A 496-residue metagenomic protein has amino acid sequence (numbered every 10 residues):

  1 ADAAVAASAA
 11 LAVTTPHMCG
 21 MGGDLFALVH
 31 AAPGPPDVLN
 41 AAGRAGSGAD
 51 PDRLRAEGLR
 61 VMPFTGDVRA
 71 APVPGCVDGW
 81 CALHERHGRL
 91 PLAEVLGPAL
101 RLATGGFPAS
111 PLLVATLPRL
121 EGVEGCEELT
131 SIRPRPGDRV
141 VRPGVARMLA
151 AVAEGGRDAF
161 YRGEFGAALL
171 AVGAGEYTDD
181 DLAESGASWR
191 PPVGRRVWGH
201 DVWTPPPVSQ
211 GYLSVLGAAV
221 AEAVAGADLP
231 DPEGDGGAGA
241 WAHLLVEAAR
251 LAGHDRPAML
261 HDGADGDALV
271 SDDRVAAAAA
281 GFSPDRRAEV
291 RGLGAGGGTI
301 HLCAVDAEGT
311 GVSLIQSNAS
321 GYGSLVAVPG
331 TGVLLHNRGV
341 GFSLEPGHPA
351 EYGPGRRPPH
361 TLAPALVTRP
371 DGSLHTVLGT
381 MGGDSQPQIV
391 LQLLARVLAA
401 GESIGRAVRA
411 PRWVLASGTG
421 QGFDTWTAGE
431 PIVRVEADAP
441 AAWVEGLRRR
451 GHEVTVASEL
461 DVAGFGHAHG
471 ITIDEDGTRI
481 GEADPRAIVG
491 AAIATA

Functional and structural regions predicted by a protein language model:
D2-G156, F160-R162, G166-V202, P206-S209 (+2 more regions): Noncatalytic scaffold domains of N-terminal-nucleophile
A9-N40, E176-T178, T310-T376, Q386-P387 (+3 more regions): Active-site rim segments in enzyme catalytic domains, especially the processed small/beta chain of N-terminal
A10-L11, C19, G23-A31, I300-V305 (+3 more regions): Short beta-strand scaffold segments in enzyme catalytic cores
D78-R86, E154-A168, A221-E222, T380-G405 (+1 more regions): Alpha-helical support elements that line or immediately flank enzyme active sites and cofactor-binding pockets
M148, Y161-E184, D262-P284, E308 (+1 more regions): Amphipathic alpha-helical
W189, G296-T299, H360-L362: Short, small/polar residue-rich loop motifs at catalytic or cofactor-binding pockets
G226-S317, T331, R338, S458: Internal maturation/activation junctions in enzymes
A242, G253, A258, D262-D267 (+4 more regions): Extended C-terminal subregions enriched in glycine
